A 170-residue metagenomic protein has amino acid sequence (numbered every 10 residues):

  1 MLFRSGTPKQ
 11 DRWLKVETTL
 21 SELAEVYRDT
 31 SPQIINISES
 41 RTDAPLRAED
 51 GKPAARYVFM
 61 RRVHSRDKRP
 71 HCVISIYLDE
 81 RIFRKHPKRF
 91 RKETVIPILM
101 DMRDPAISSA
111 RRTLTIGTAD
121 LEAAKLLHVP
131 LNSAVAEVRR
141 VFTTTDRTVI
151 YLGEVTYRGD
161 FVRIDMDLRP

Functional and structural regions predicted by a protein language model:
M1-A54, H86-T94, I98-S108, R163-P170: HTH-adjacent hinge/linker in prokaryotic transcriptional regulators
S31, Y57, V135: A residue-level signal for beta-strand positions that form part of recognition/binding surfaces within mature
Q33-N36, F59, T113, E154: Generic structural signal for residues positioned in beta-strands
I37-S40, V63, V141: Residue-level recognition of beta-strand microenvironments
P45-K92: Conserved amphipathic alpha-helical segments that form helical-bundle/coiled-coil interaction surfaces
P53, R66, R81-I82, K88-R89 (+1 more regions): C-terminal regulatory/effector modules of DNA-binding transcriptional regulators
